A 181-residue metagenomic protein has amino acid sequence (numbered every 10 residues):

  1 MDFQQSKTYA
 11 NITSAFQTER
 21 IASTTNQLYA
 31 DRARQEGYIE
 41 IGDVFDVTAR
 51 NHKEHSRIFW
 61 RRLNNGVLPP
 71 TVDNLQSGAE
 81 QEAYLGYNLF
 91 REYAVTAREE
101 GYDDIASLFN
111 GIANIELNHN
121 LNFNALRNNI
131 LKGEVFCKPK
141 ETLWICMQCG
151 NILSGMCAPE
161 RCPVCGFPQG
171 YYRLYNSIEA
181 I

Functional and structural regions predicted by a protein language model:
M1-I181: Non-heme di-metal
